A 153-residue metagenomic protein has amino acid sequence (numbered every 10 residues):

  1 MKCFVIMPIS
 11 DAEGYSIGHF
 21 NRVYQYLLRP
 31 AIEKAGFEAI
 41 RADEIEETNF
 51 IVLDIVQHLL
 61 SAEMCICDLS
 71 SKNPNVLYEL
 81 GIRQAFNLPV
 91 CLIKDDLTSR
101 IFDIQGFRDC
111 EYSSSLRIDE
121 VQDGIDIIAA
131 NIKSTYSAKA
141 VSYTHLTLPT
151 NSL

Functional and structural regions predicted by a protein language model:
M1-I45: Conserved N-terminal substructure of TIR/SEFIR domains
R29, I40-C67, S71-E79, I128: TIR-domain catalytic/interaction hotspot
S71-T135: Cross-kingdom TIR/SEFIR domain
T144-T150: Conserved small/polar residues in nucleotide/adenosyl-binding loops
